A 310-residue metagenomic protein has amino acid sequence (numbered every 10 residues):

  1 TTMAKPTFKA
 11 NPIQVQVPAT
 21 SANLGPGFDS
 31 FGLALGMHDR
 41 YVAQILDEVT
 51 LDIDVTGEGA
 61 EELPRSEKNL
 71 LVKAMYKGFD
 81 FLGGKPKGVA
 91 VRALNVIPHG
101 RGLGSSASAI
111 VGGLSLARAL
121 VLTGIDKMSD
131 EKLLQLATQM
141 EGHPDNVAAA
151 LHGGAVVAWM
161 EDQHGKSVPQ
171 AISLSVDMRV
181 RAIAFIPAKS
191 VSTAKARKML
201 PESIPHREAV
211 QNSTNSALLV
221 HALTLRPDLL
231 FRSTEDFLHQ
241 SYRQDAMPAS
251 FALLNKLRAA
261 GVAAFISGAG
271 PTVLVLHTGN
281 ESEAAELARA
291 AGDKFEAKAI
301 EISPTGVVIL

Functional and structural regions predicted by a protein language model:
M3-R101, A119-K127, E301-L310: ATP-binding N-lobe of GHMP and related small-molecule kinases
K5-K9, N23, G32-L35, G83-G84 (+7 more regions): Solvent-exposed alpha-helices and their adjacent loops that cap or buttress functional pockets in soluble metabolic
M37, L103-D126, L151-V156: DPxDG-like acidic metal-binding loop motif
Q44, A150-H152, V156-D162, T224 (+2 more regions): Short beta-strand-to-turn element immediately C-terminal to the catalytic PLP-Schiff-base lysine in fold type I
M128-V180, K256, A264-I266, G270: Alpha/beta catalytic cores of group-transfer enzymes, especially the acyltransferase/condensing modules of polyketide
I183-D245: Active-site rim beta-loop-alpha module in soluble metabolic enzymes
A222-L310: Glycine-rich, charge-dense phosphate/pyrophosphate-binding loop(s) and the adjacent flexible "lid"/catalytic subdomain
